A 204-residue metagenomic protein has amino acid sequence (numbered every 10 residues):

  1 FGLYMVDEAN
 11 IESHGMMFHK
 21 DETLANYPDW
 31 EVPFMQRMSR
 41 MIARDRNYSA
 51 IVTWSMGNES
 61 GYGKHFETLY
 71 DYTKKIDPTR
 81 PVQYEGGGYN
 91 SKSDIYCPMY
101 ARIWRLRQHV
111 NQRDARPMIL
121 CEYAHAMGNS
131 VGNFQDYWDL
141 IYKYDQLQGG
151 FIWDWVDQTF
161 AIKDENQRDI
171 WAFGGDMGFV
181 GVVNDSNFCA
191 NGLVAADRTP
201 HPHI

Functional and structural regions predicted by a protein language model:
F1-I204: Extended substrate-binding grooves/exosites of carbohydrate-active enzymes
